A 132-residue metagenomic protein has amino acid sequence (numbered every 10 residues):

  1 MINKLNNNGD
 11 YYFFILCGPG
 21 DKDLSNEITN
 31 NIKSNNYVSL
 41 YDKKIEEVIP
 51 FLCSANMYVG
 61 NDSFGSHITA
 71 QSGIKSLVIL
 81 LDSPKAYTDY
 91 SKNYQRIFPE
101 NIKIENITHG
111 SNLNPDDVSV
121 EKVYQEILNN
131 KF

Functional and structural regions predicted by a protein language model:
M1-L81: Donor-binding and catalytic core of enzymes assembling or modifying cell-surface/extracellular glycoconjugates
D10-Y11, N36, M57, A86-D89 (+2 more regions): Intrinsically disordered, low-complexity N-terminal regions enriched in serine/proline/glycine with scattered basic
Y11, I15, I45-E47, A70-S72 (+3 more regions): Short C-terminal domain-edge/linker segments immediately following a structured domain
K22-D23, K85-A86, K103: Flexible, glycine-rich phosphate/dinucleotide-binding loops and adjacent beta-alpha linkers at cofactor/substrate
S72-E100: Gly/Pro- and small hydrophobic-enriched strand-loop and loop-to-helix capping segments that sit at the rims
K92-F132: Leloir-type glycosyltransferase catalytic cores
